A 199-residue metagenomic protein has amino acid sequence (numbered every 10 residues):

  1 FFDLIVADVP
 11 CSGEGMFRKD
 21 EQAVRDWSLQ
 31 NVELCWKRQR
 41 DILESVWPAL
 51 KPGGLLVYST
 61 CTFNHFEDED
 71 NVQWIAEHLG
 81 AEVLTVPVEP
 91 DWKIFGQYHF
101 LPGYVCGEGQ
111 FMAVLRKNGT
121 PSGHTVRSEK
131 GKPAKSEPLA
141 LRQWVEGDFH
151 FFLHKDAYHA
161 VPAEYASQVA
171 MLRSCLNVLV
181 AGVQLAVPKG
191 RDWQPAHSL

Functional and structural regions predicted by a protein language model:
F1-V6: A short acidic, Gly/Pro-enriched loop at the edge of an enzyme's catalytic core that lines a small-molecule cofactor
A7-E44, C61-D68: Mobile active-site "lid"/loop adjacent to the S-adenosyl-L-methionine
G13-M16, N64-D68, D91, G107-G109 (+2 more regions): Flexible loop/turn segments at secondary-structure boundaries
Q30, E69-E89: Conserved Class I S-adenosyl-L-methionine
L50-P52: Helix-to-beta-strand junctions that scaffold the AdoMet/dcAdoMet cofactor pocket in Class I SAM-dependent enzymes
L56-V57: A short hydrophobic/small-residue beta-strand
V83-G109: Class I S-adenosyl-L-methionine
E108-F111, N118-L199: Polybasic, low-complexity RNA-engagement segments
